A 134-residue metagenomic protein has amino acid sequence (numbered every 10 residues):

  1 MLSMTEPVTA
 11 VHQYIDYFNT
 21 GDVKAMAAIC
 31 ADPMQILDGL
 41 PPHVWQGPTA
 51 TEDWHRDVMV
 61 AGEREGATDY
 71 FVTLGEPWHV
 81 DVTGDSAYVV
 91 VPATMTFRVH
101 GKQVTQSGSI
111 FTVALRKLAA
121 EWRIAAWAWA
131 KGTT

Functional and structural regions predicted by a protein language model:
M1-P33, R123: Short, low-complexity N-terminal intrinsically disordered segments enriched in polar/charged residues
V23-D85: A solvent-exposed, acidic/Ser-Thr-rich amphipathic alpha-helical stretch
L37, V90-P92, A125: Beta-strand residues in well-ordered beta-sheet regions across diverse protein folds
L74-V80, A93-M95, I110-R116, W129: Hydrophobic/aromatic beta-strand elements that line small-molecule binding cavities or substrate pockets in beta-rich
Y88, S107-T134: Short beta-strand edge/turn micro-motifs at domain boundaries
T96-T105: Short, cysteine-centered beta-strand-loop-beta hairpins and adjacent loop/turn segments enriched in charged/polar
